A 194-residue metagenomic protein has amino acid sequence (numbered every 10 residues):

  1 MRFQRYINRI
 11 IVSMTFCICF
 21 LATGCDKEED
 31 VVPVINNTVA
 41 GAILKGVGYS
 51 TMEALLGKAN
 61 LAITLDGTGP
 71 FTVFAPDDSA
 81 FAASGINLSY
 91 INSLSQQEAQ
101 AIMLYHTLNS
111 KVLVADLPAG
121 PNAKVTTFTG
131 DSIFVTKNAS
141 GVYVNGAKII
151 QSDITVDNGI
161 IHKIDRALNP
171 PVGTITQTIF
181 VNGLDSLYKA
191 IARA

Functional and structural regions predicted by a protein language model:
R2-V12, C19-A194: Mature, structured domains of secreted/extracytosolic soluble proteins
